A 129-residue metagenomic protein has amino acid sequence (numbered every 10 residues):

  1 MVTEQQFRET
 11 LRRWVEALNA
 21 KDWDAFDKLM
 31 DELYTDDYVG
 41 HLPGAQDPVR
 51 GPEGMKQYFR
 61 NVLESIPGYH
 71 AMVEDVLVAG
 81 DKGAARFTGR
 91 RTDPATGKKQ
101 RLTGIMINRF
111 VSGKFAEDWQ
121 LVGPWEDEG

Functional and structural regions predicted by a protein language model:
V2-W23, L29, L33: Short, aromatic-enriched amphipathic alpha-helices that serve as compact interaction elements
E4-Q5, D27-G80: A solvent-exposed, acidic/Ser-Thr-rich amphipathic alpha-helical stretch
Y34, G89-R91, M106, L121-V122: Short beta-strand segments enriched in hydrophobic/aromatic residues within well-folded beta-rich domains
H41, R86, D118-W119: Beta-strand residues in well-ordered beta-sheet regions across diverse protein folds
E64-S65, R90-R101: Short, cysteine-centered beta-strand-loop-beta hairpins and adjacent loop/turn segments enriched in charged/polar
G80-G89: A short hydrophobic beta-strand element
R101-G129: Short beta-strand edge/turn micro-motifs at domain boundaries
